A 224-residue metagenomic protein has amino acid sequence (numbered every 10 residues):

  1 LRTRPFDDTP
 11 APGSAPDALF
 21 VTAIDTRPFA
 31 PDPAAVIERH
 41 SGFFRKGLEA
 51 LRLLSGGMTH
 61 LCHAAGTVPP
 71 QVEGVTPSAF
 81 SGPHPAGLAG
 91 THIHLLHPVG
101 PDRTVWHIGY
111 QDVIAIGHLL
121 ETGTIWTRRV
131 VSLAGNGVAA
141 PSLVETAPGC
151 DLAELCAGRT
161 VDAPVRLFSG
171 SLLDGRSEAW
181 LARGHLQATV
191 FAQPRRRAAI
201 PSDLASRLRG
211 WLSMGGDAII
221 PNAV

Functional and structural regions predicted by a protein language model:
L1-V224: Buried, small/hydrophobic-residue-enriched core segments of structured protein domains
